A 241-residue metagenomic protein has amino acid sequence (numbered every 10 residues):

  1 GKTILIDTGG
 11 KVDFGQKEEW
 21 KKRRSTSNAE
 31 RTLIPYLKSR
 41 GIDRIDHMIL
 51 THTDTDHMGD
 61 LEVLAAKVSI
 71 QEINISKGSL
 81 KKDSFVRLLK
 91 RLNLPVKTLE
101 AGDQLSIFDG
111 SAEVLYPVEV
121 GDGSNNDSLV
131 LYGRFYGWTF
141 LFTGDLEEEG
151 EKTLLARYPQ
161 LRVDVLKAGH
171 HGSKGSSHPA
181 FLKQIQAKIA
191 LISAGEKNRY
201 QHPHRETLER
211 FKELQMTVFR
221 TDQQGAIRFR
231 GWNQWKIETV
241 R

Functional and structural regions predicted by a protein language model:
G1-R241: Non-globular, low-confidence helical/coil segments that flank catalytic cores
